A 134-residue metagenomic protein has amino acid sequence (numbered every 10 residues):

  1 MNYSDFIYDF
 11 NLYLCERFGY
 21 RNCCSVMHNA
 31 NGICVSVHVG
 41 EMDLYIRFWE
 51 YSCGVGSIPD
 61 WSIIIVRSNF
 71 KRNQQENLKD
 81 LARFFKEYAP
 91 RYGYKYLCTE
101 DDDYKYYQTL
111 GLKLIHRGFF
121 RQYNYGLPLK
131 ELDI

Functional and structural regions predicted by a protein language model:
M1-N73, R83-I134: Non-catalytic substrate-recognition and accessory regions of acyl/acetyltransferase enzymes
